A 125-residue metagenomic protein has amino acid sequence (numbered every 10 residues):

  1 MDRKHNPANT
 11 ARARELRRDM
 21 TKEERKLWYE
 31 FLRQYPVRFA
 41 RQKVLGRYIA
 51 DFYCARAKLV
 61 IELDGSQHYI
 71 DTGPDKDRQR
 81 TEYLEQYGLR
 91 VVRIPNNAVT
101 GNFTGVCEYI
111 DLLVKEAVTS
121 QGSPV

Functional and structural regions predicted by a protein language model:
M1-V125: Nucleic-acid endo/exonuclease domains
